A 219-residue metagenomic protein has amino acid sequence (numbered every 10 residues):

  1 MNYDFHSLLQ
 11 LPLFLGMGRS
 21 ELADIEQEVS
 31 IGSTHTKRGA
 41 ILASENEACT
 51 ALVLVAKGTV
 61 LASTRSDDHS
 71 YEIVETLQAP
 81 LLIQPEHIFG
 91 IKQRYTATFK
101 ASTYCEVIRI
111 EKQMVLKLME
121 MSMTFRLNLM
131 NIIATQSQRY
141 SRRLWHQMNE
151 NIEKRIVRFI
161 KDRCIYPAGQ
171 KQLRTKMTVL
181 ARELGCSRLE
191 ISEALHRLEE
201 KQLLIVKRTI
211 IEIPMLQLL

Functional and structural regions predicted by a protein language model:
M1-R38, L82-I83, H87-G90: Cyclic nucleotide-binding regulatory module and flanking cytosolic helices
V29, I73-N131: Cyclic-nucleotide recognition modules
K37-R38, A56-K57, Q78, T103: A cytosolic small-molecule/anion-sensing beta-strand core signal
I41-E47: Short phosphate-coordinating micro-motif centered on Lys-Gly-acidic
T50-S63, A79-P80: Glycine- and acidic-residue-biased ligand/ion/polar-headgroup-sensing regions
S63-H69: Cytochrome P450 core scaffold surrounding the K-helix E-X-X-R motif and the conserved "meander" helix-loop region
S102, E120-G185: Polybasic "coupling" helices that flank or enter modular domains
K161-L219: Phosphate-/nucleic-acid-contacting segments
